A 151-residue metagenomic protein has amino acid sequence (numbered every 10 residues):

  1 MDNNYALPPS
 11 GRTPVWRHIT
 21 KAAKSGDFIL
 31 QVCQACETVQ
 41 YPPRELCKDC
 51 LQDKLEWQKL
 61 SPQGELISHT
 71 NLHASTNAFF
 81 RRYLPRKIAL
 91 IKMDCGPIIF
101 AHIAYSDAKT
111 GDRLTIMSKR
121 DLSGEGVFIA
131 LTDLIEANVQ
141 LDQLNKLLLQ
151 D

Functional and structural regions predicted by a protein language model:
M1-F28, L122-V139: A broadly conserved sequence feature marking short terminus-proximal activation segments in nucleic acid-centric
D27-L30, R44: Residues immediately within or flanking Cys/His clusters that coordinate Zn2+ in small zinc-binding modules
V32-A35, L46-Q52: Short, cysteine/histidine-rich loop/knuckle motifs that typically chelate Zn2+
Y41, K54-E56: Short functional micro-motifs and their immediate structural scaffolds
G64-I67, I103: Conserved hydrophobic positions within beta-strands
H69-A74: Short, conserved beta-turn/loop elements at beta-strand boundaries and strand-helix junctions
R82-I98: Short, basic/aromatic beta-hairpin or loop at an interaction surface
G96-D151: Well-ordered alpha/beta subsegment
